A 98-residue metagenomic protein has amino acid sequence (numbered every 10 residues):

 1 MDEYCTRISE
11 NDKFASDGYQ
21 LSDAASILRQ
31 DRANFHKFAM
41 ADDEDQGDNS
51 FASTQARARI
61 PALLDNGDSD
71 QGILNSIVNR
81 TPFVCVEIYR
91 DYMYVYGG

Functional and structural regions predicted by a protein language model:
M1-A25: N-terminal leader/targeting segments
Y4, S53, R90-D91: Aromatic-enriched hydrophobic runs in primary sequence
I8, D68, I77-N79: Contiguous hydrophobic segments
D17-G72: Mature extracytoplasmic domains of secretory-pathway proteins
L74-G98: Short, exposed beta-strand-loop hairpins at the edges of beta-sheets in extracellular/periplasmic proteins
